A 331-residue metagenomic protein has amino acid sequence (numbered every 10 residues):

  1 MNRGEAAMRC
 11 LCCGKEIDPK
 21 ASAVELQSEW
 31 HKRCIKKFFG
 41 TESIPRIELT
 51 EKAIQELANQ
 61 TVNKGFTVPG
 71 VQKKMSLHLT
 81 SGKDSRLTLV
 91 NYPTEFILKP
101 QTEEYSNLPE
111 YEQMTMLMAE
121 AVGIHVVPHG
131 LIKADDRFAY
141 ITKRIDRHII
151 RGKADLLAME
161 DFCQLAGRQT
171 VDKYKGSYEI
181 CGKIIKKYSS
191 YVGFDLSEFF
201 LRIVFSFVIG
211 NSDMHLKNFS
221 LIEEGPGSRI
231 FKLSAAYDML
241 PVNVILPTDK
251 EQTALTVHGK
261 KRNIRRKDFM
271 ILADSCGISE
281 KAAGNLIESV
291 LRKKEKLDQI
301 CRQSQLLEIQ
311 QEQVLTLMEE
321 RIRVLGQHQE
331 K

Functional and structural regions predicted by a protein language model:
M1-Q55, N59, G227, F231 (+2 more regions): Regulatory N- and C-terminal appendages and interdomain linkers associated with kinase/kinase-like NTP transferase
A53-K173: Conserved ATP-binding subdomain of kinase catalytic cores across diverse folds
L77, A119, F162, D213 (+3 more regions): A residue-level signal for conserved active-site and pocket-lining positions in enzyme catalytic cores
E104-A121, S177-V244: Conserved kinase catalytic-core segment
D135, G284-K296: Small/polar glycine-rich anion-binding or flexible loop at a beta-alpha turn
D135-V208, L255, I271, S275 (+1 more regions): ATP-dependent phospho-/nucleotidyl transfer catalytic cores
A139-R144, E295-C301: A short beta-strand motif that forms the metal-chelation/ATP-contact edge of phosphoryl-transfer active sites
D161-I184, L221-K281: Catalytic-core segments of enzymes that bind and process phosphorylated/nucleotide-bearing substrates
